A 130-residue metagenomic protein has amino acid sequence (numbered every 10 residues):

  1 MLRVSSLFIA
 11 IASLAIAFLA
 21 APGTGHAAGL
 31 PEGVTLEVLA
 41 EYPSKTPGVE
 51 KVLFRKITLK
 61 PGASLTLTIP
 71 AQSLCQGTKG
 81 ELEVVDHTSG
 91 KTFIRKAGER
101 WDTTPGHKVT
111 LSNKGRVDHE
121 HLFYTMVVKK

Functional and structural regions predicted by a protein language model:
M1-R3: N-terminal secretory signal peptides that target proteins for export/translocation
S6-A21: Bacterial N-terminal signal peptides
A21-A27: Sec/Tat signal peptide C-region and signal peptidase I cleavage site
P31-T66, Q72, T125-M126: A short glycine-rich, His/Asp/Glu-containing loop-to-beta-strand
L59-K60, T88-H107: Short acidic-glycine-tyrosine-enriched beta hairpin
S64-L65, E81-V85, R100: Short beta-strand segments in beta-sandwich/barrel cores
P70-S89: Glycine- and acidic-residue-biased ligand/ion/polar-headgroup-sensing regions
G106-K130: Ligand-binding loop in jelly-roll beta-barrel domains
